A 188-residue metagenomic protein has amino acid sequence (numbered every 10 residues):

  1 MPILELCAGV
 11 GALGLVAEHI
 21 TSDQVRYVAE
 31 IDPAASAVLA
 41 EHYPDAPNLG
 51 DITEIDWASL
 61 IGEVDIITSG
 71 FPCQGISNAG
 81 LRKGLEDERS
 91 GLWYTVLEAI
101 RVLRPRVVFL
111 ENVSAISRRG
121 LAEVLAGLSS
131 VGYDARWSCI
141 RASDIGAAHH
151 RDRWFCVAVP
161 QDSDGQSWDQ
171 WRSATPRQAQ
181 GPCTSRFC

Functional and structural regions predicted by a protein language model:
M1, D23-Q24, D45-A46, P105-R106 (+2 more regions): A structural micro-motif
P2-I55: SAM cofactor-binding core of SAM-dependent methyltransferases, primarily the Rossmann-like beta-alpha-beta module
L4-L6, T68, A115: Structural recognition of the beta-strand scaffold that forms the well-ordered cores of secreted hydrolase catalytic
I55-I66, Q74-C188: Class I S-adenosyl-L-methionine
F71: Glycine-rich, N-terminal phosphate-binding loop of Rossmann-like dinucleotide-binding domains
